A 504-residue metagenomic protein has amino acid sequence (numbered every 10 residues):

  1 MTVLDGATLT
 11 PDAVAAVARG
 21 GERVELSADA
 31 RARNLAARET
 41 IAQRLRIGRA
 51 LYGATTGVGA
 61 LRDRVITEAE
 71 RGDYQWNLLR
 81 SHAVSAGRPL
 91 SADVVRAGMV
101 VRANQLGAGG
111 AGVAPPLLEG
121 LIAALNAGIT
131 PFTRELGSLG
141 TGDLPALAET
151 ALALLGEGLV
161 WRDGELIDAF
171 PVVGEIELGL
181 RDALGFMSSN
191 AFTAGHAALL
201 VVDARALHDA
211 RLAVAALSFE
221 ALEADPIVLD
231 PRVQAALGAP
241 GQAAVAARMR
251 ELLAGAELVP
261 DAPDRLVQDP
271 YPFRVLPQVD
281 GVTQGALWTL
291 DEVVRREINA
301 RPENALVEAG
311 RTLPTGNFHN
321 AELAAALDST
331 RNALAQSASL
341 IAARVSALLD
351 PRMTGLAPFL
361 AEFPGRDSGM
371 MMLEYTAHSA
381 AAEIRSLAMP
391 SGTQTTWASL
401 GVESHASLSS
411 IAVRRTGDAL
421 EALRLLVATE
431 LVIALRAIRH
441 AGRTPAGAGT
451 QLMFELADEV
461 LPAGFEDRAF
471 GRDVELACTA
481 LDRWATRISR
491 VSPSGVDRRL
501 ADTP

Functional and structural regions predicted by a protein language model:
M1-E22, L26-R33, A37-L45, R71 (+2 more regions): C-terminal auxiliary extensions adjacent to catalytic cores
T8-A54, V58-R96, R102, A114 (+1 more regions): Residues that scaffold, gate, or flank divalent-cation-dependent active/transport sites
Y52-Y74, S81-N104, F132-L155, P171-V172 (+3 more regions): FAD-binding core of FAD-dependent oxidoreductases, characterized by glycine-rich FAD pyrophosphate-binding loops
V58, S85, N104-Q105, L125 (+4 more regions): Acidic, glycine-rich active-site loops and adjacent beta-strand->loop/helix elements that engage anionic groups
N77, A97, G120-A123, S329 (+1 more regions): Generic beta-strand or strand-like secondary-structure segments
G109-L136: FAD-binding glycine-rich core of flavoenzymes that anchor FAD
G110-A111, L144, A338: Short helix-coil transition sites and intra-membrane helix breaks within transmembrane domains of multi-pass
P115-L118, I122, L144-A148, H208 (+3 more regions): Hydrophobic, well-ordered secondary-structure segments
